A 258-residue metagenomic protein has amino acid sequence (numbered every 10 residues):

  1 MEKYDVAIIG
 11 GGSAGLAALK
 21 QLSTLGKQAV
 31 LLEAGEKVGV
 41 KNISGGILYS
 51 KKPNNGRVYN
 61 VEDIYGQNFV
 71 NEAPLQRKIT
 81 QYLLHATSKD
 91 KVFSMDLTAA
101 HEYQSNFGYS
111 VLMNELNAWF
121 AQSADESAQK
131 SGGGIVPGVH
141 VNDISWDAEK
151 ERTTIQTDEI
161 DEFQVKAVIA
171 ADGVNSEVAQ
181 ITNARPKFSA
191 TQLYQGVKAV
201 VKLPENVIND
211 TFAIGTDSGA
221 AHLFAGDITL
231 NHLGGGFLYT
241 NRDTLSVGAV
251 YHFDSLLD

Functional and structural regions predicted by a protein language model:
E2-V30: N-terminal Rossmann-like FAD-binding beta1-loop-alpha1 element of flavoenzymes
G11, A34, H252: Cofactor-binding loop segments of dinucleotide-utilizing enzymes, especially the Rossmann-like FAD- and NAD(P)+-binding
A14, K37, N175: Conserved Rossmann-like nucleotide-cofactor binding loop
G35-K89: N-terminal FAD cofactor-binding segment of flavoenzymes
M95-A99, Q195-V197: Low-complexity, highly charged intrinsically disordered N-terminal segments that act as targeting/localization
E102-Q122, D258: Short beta-strand to alpha-helix junction loop
S123-D258: Predominantly flavin-linked oxidoreductase catalytic cores and closely associated redox partners
